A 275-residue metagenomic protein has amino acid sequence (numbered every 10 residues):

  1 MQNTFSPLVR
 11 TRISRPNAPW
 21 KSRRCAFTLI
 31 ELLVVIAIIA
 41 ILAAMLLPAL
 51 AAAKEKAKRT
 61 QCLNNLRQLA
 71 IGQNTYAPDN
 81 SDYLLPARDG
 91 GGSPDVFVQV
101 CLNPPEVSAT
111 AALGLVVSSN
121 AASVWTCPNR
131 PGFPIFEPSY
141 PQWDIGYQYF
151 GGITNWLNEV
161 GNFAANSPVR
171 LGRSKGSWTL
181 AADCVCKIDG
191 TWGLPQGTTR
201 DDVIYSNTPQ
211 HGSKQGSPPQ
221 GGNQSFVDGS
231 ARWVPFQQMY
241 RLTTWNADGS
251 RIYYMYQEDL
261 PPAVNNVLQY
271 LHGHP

Functional and structural regions predicted by a protein language model:
M1-L29: N-terminal leader/signal peptides at the extreme start of proteins
N3, R12-R15, A44, V124 (+1 more regions): Generic N-terminal simple sequence motifs
T4, A37, A44, P48-A52 (+3 more regions): Residue-level signal for well-ordered alpha-helical scaffold segments within enzymatic catalytic domains
S6-T11, P19-W20, A52-E55, L63 (+2 more regions): General helical secondary-structure elements
P7, P16, V35-L42, L47-A51 (+3 more regions): N-terminal cationic amphipathic segment used for targeting or macromolecule association
P19, I30, I36, L46 (+4 more regions): Generic alpha-helix initiation/capping and coil-helix boundary signal
R24-N64: Amphipathic alpha-helical segments typified by the pilin-like N-terminal helix that continues immediately C-terminal
T60-P275: Short, well-structured segments within or immediately adjacent to enzyme catalytic domains that line ligand-binding
